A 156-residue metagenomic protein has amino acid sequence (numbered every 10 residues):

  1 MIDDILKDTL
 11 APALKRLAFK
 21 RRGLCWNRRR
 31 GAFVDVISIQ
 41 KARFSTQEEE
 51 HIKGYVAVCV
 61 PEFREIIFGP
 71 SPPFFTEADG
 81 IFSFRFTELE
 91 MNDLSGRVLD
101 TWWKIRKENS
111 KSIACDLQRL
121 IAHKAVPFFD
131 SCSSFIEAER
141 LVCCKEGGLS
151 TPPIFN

Functional and structural regions predicted by a protein language model:
M1-T9, R21, R28-N156: Intrinsically disordered, low-complexity regulatory regions enriched in serine/threonine/proline and acidic residues
L14: Pyridoxal 5′-phosphate
